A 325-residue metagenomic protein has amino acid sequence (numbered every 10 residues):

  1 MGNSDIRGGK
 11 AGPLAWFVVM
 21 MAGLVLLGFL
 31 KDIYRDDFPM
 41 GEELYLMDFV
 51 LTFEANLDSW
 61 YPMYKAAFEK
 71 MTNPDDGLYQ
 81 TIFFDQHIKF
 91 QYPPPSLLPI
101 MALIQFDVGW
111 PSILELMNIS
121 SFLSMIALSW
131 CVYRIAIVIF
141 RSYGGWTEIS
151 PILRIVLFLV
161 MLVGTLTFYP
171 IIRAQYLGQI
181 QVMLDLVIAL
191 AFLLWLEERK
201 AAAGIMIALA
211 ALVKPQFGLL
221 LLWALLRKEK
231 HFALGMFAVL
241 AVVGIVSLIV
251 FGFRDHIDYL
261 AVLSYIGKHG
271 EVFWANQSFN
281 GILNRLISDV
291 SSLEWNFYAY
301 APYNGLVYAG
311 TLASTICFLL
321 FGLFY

Functional and structural regions predicted by a protein language model:
G2-A201, K230-Y325: Primarily membrane-embedded glycan-assembly and transfer machineries that use lipid-linked glycans
A201-L225: Membrane-interface alpha helices of multi-pass inner-membrane proteins
